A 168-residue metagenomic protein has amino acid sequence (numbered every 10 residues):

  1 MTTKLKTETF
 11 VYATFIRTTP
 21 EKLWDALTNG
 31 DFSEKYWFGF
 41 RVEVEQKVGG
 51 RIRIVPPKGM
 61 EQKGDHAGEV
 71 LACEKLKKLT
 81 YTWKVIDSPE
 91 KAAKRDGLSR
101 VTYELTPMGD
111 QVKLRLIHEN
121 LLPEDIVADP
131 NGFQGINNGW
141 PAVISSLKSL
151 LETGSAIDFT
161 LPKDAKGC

Functional and structural regions predicted by a protein language model:
M1-V11: Short acidic N-proximal helix/loop "leader" segments that mark the beginning of a domain or an inter-domain linker
V11-Y12, D31-A67, K166-C168: Short beta-edge strand/loop motif at the mouth of beta-sheet-based domains
T14, H66-L71, L98-T106: Hydrophobic/aromatic beta-strand elements that line small-molecule binding cavities or substrate pockets in beta-rich
R17-K35: Amphipathic alpha-helical segments
P20-E21, L71-L79, E104-K113, P141: A short, structured loop/turn motif at beta-sheet edges
L23-W24, S33, I52, V70 (+4 more regions): Hydrophobic pocket/interface hotspot
E90-N138: Beta-strand/loop substructures that line and gate deep hydrophobic ligand-binding cavities in soluble
N120-C168: A conserved amphipathic terminal alpha-helix motif
